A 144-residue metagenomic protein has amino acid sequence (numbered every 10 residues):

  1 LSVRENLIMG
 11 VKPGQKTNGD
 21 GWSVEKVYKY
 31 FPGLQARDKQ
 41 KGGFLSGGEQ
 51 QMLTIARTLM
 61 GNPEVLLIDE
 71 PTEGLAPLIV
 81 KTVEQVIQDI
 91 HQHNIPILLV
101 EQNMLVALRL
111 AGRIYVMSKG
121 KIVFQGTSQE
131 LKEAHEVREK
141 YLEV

Functional and structural regions predicted by a protein language model:
V3-W22, Y30-Q35, K39, L142-V144: ABC-type ATPase nucleotide-binding domains, specifically the catalytic core motifs of the NBD
K41-L45, E49: Conserved ABC ATPase signature
T58-L59: ABC ATPase C-loop
N62: Conserved catalytic motifs of ABC-family nucleotide-binding domains
L66-E70: Catalytic Walker B motif of ABC-type/P-loop ATPase nucleotide-binding domains
V80-H93: Helical segment within the ABC ATPase nucleotide-binding domain
R113, Q125: Short, glycine/charged-rich "phosphate-handling" switch motifs in NTP-dependent and phosphotransfer domains
